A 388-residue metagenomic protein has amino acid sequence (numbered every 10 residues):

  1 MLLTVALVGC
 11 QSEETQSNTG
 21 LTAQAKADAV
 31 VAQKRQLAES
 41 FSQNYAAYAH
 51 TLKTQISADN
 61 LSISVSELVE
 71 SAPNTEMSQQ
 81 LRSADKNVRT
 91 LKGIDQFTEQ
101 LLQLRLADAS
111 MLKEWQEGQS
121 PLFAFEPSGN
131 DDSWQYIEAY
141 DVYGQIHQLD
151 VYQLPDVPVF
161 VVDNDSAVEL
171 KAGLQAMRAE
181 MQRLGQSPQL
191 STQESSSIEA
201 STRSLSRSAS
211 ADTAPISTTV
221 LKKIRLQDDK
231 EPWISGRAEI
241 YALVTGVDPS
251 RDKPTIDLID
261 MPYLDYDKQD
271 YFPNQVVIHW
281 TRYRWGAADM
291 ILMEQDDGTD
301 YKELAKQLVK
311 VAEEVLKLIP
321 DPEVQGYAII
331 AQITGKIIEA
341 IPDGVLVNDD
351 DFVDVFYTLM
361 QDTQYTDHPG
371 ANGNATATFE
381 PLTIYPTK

Functional and structural regions predicted by a protein language model:
V5-G9: C-terminal motif of bacterial Sec signal peptides marking the signal peptidase cleavage site
Q11-E14: Bacterial signal peptide processing site
G20-P215: Long, charge-dense tracts
R207, A211-I234: Short amphipathic, basic-aromatic surface patches that mediate peripheral association with negatively charged
R225-Y263: Calcium-regulated, polybasic anionic-phospholipid
A242, F272-E314: Eukaryotic beta-sheet cores, primarily in C2 and C2-like/PH beta-sandwich modules
M261-I291, Y327, A331-T334, I338-I341: Polybasic, proline/glycine-rich intrinsically disordered low-complexity segments
E314-K388: A eukaryote-biased signal for long
